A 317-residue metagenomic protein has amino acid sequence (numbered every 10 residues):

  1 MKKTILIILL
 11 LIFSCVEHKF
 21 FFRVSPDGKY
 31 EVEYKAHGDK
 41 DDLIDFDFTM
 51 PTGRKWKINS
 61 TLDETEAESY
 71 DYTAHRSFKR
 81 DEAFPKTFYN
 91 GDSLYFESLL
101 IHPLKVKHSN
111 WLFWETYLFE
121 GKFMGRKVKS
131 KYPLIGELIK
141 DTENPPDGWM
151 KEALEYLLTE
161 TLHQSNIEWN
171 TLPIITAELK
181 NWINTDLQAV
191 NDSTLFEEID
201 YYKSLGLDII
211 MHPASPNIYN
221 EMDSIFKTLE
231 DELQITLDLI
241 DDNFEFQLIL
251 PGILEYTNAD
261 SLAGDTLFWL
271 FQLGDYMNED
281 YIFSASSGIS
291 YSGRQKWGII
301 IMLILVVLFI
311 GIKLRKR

Functional and structural regions predicted by a protein language model:
M1-K2, L314: Short, intrinsically disordered low-complexity segments
K2-I8: Sec-dependent signal peptide recognition, specifically the positively charged N-region followed immediately by
I12-S14: C-terminal motif of bacterial Sec signal peptides marking the signal peptidase cleavage site
V16-A74: Start-of-domain marker
N59-L303, G311: Mature, soluble, non-transmembrane domains
V307-R317: C-terminal membrane-anchoring or membrane-association module
